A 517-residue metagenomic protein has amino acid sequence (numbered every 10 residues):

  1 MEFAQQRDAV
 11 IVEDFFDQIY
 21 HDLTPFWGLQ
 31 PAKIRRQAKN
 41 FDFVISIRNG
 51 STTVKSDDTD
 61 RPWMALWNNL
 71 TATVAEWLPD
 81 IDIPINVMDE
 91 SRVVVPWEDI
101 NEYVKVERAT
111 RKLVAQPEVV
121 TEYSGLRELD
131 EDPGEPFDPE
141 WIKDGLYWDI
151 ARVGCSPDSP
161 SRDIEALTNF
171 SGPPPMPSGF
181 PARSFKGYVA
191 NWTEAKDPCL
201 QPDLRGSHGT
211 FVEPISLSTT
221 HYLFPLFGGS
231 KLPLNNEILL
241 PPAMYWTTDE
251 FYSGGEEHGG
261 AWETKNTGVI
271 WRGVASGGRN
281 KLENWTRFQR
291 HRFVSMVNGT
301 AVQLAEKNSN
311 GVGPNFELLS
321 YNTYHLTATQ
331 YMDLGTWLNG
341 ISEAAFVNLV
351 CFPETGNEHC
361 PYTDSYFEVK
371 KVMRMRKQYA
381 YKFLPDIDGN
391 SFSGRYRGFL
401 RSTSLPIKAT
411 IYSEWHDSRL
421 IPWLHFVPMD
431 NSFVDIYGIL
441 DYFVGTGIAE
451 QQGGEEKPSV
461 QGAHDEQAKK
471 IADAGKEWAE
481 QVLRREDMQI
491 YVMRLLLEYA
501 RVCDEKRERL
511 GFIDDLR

Functional and structural regions predicted by a protein language model:
M1-R374, R509-L516: Secretory-pathway glycan-assembly enzymes, especially type II membrane glycosyltransferases that use nucleotide-sugar
V372-L516: Catalytic binding pocket for nucleotide-activated donors in carbohydrate/polymer assembly enzymes
